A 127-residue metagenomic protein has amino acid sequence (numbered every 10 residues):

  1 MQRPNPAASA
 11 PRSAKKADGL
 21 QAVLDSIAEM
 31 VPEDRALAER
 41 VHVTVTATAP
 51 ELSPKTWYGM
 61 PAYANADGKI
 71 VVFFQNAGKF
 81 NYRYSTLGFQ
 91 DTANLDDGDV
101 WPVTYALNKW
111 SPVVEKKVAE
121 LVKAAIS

Functional and structural regions predicted by a protein language model:
M1-S127: Charge-dense, helix-prone N-terminal extensions
